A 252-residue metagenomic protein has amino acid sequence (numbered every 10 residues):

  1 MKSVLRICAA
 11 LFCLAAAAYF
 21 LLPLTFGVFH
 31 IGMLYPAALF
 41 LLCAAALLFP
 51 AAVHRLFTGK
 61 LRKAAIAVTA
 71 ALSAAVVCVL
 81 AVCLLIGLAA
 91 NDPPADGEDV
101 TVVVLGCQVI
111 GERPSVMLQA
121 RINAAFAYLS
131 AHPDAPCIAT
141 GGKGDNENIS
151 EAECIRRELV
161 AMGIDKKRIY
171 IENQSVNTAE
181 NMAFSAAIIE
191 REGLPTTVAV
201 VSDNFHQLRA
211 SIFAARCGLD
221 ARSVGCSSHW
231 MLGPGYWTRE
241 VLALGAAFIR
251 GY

Functional and structural regions predicted by a protein language model:
L5-V53: Membrane-embedded alpha-helical segments of integral membrane proteins
I7-A15, A67-V77: Hydrophobic alpha-helical membrane-embedded or membrane-associated segments
A16-F20, L47, V76-V79, C83 (+1 more regions): Helical transmembrane-bundle signal
F26, H54-R55, C83-P93, G251: Perimembrane helix-loop junctions in membrane proteins
F40-S73: Cytosolic-side transmembrane helix boundary signature
A81-R239: A structural signal for short, hydrophobic/glycine-enriched beta-strand patches
G233-Y252: A transmembrane-helix-recognition feature enriched in membrane-embedded lipid enzymes and envelope glyco-/phospholipid
